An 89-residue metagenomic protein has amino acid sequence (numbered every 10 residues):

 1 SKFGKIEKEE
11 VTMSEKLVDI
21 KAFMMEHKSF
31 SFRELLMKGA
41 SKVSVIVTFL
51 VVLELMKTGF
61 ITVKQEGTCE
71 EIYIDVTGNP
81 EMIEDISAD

Functional and structural regions predicted by a protein language model:
S1-D89: A charged, low-hydrophobicity C-terminal interaction/regulatory region common to genome-maintenance complexes
